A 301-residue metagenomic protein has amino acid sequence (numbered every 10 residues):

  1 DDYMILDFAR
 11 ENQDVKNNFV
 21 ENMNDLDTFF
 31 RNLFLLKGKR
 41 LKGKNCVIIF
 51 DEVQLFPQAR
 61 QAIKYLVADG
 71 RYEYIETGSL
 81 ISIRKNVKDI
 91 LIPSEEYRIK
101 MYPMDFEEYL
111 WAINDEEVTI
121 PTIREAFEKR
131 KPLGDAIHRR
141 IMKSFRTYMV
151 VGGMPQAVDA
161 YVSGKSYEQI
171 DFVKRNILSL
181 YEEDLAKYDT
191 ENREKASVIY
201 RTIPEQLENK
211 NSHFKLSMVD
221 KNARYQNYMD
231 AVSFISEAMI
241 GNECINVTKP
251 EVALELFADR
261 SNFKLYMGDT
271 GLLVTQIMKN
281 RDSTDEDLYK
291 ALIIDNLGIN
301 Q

Functional and structural regions predicted by a protein language model:
Y3-K44: Short glycine-rich substrate-engagement loop in P-loop NTPases that contacts/grips substrate
A9-Q13, L80-R84, P103-E107, T248 (+1 more regions): Conserved nucleotide-binding/hydrolysis micro-motifs of P-loop NTPases
K16-F19, V53-I63, N86-V87: Conserved ATPase-coupling elements of RecA-like P-loop NTPase cores
R40-A59: Conserved P-loop NTPase "ATPase switch" module shared by AAA+ and STAND
I49-D51, E73-S79, K100, Y109: Structural recognition of the conserved hydrophobic beta-strand(s) that form the central parallel beta-sheet of P-loop
A68-D89: Sensor-1/coupling segment of RecA-like P-loop NTPase cores
N86-E208: Interdomain motor-coupling "hinge/lid" segment immediately C-terminal to the ATP-binding subdomain of NTP-driven enzymes
D159-Q301: Accessory nucleic acid-recognition modules appended to NTPase machines
